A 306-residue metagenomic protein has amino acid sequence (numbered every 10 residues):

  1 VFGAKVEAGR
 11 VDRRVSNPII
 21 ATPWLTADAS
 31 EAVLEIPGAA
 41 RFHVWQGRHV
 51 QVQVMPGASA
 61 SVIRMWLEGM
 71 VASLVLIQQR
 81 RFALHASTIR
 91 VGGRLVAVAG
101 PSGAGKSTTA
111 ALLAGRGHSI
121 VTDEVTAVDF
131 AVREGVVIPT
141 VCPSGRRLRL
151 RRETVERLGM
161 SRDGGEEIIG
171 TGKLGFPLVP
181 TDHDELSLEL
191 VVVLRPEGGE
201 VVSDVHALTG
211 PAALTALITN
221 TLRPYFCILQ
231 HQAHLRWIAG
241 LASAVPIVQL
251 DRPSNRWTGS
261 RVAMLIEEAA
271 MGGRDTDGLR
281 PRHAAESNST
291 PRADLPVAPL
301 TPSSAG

Functional and structural regions predicted by a protein language model:
V1-V54, E268, G273: Long, basic/Gly/Ser/Thr-rich N-terminal segments that mediate initial subcellular attachment or targeting
Q46-G92: Extreme N-terminal, non-catalytic leader segments that precede Walker-type/kinase nucleotide-binding cores
S87, G92-P101, G115-L279, L300-T301: Glycine-rich, often acidic-flanked micro-motifs that create phosphate/phosphodiester-binding or positioning elements
K106: Conserved lysine of the Walker
L295-G306: Long, low-complexity, intrinsically disordered segments
